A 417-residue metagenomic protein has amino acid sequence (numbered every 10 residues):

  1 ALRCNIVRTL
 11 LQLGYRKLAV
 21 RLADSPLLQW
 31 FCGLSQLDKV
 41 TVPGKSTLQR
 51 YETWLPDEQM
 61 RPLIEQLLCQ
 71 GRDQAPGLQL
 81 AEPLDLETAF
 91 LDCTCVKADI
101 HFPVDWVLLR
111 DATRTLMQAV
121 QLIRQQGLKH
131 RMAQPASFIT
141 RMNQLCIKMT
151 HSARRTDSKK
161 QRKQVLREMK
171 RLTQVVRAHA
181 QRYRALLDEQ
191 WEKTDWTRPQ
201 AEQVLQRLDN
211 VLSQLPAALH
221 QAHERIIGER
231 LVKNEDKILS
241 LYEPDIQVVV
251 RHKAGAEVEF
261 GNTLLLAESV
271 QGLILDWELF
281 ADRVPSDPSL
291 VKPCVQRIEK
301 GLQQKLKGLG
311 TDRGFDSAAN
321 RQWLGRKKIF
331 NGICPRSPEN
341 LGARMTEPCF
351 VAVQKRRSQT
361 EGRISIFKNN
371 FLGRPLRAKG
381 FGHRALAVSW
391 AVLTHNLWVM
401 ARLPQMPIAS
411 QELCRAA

Functional and structural regions predicted by a protein language model:
L2-Q12: Alpha-helical support elements that line or immediately flank enzyme active sites and cofactor-binding pockets
C4, L18-A19, G44-Y51, D85-K97 (+7 more regions): Short, conserved catalytic/metal-binding motifs centered on acidic residues
L13-L22: Short, charged amphipathic recognition helices of the HTH superfamily and cognate SANT/SANTA-like modules
S35-E243: Active-site- or DNA-interface-adjacent structural scaffold in DNA-acting proteins
I64, L68, L302-K355: An internal, acidic/charged active-site-proximal segment that coordinates divalent cations and/or engages
R207-L215, A222, I226, P348-A417: Basic, amphipathic alpha-helical segments enriched in Lys/Arg and hydrophobic/aromatic residues
I238-A256: Flexible, glycine/threonine-enriched loop-and-boundary segments that flank and lead into catalytic domains of large
K253-G301: Electropositive, glycine- and tryptophan-enriched low-complexity nucleic-acid-binding patches
